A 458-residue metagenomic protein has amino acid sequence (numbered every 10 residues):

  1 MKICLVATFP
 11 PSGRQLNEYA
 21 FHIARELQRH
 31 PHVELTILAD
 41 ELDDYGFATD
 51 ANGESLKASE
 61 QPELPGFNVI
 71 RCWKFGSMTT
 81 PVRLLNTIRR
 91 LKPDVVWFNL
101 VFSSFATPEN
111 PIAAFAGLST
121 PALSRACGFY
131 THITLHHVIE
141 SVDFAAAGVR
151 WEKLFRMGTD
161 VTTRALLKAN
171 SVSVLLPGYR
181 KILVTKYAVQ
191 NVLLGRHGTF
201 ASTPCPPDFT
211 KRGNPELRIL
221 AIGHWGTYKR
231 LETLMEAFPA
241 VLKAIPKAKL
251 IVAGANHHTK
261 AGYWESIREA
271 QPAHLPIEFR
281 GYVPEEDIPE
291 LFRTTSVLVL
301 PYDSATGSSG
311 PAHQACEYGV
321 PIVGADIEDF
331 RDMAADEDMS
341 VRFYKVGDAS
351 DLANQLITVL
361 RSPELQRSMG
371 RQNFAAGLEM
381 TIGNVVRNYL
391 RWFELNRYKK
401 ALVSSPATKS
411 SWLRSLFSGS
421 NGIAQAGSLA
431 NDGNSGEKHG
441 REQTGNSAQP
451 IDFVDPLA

Functional and structural regions predicted by a protein language model:
C4-L5, K211-K229, M235-F238, I251: Conserved donor-binding/catalytic core segment of Leloir-type glycosyltransferases
E41-Y45, K249-E265, G281: Glycosyltransferase donor-sugar binding loop
A116-A126, E152-S171: Membrane-proximal helix-turn-helix segments that form the acceptor-binding/catalytic region of lipid-linked
F155, T162-C205: Donor nucleotide-sugar binding/catalytic pocket of nucleotide-sugar-dependent glycosyltransferases
W264-P289: Nucleotide-activated donor-binding/catalytic signature segment of Leloir-type glycosyltransferases, i.e., the conserved
F292-G307, V320: Acidic donor-binding loop of glycosyltransferase active sites
V341-A349, I357-P363: Conserved acidic donor-binding segment of nucleotide-sugar-dependent glycosyltransferases
L365-E379, R391: A short, well-ordered alpha-helix in the C-terminal region of glycosyltransferases
